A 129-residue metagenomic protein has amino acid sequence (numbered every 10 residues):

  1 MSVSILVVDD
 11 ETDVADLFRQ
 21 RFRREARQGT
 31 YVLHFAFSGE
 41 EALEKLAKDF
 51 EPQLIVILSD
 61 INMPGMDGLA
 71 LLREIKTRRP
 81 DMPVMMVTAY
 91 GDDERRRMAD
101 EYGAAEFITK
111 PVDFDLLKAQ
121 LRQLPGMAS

Functional and structural regions predicted by a protein language model:
T12-F35: Two-component/phosphorelay signaling modules centered on CheY-like receiver
R19, F35-V56, T77: Acidic, metal-coordinating helix/loop segments flanking the phosphotransfer/catalytic sites of two-component signaling
L58-D60: Active-site T/S-Asp motif of two-component receiver
M63: Receiver (REC) domain active-site loop signature in two-component systems and cognate sites in sensor histidine kinases
A70, G91-I108, L116-A119: Alpha4 helix (beta4-alpha4-beta5 surface) of REC/receiver domains from two-component response regulators
D113: Receiver (REC) domain switch/active-site region of two-component response regulators
L117-S129: Receiver (REC) domain switch/output surface
